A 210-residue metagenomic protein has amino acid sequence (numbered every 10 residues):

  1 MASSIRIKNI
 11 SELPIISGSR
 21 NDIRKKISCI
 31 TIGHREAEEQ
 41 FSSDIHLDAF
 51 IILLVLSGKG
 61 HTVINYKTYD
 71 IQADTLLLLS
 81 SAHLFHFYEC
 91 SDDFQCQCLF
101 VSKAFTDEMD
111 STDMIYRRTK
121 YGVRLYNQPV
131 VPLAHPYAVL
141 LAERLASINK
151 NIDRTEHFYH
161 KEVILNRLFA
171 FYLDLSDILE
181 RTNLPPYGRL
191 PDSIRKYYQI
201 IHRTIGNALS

Functional and structural regions predicted by a protein language model:
M1-Q72: Generic protein-terminus/edge-of-domain signal
S4-I7, I16-R20, Y88-D153: A hydrophobic/aromatic-rich effector-binding and dimerization subdomain of bacterial HTH-type transcriptional regulators
I51-L54, L140-S147, R167, F171-D174: Amphipathic, well-ordered alpha-helical segments in soluble domains
H61-V63, F85-S91: Short beta-strand His + acidic residue motifs that chelate non-heme Fe in jelly-roll/DSBH and cupin folds
L77, S81-F87, T106-D107: Histidine-centered metal-chelating micro-motifs
P136-V139, R154-N166, Y187-R189: All-alpha amphipathic helical-bundle segments outside canonical DNA-binding/catalytic cores that form hydrophobic
N149-H157, L173-N183, Y197-S210: Basic, amphipathic alpha-helical hairpins
L190, I194-Y198: Short, leucine-enriched amphipathic alpha-helices that occur as contiguous helical runs
